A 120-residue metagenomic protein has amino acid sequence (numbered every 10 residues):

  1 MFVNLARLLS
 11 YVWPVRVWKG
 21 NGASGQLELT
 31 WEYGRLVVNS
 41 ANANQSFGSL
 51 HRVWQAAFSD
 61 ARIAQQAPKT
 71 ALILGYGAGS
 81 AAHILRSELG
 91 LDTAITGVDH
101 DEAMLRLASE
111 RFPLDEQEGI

Functional and structural regions predicted by a protein language model:
M1-V37: N-terminal auxiliary segments of SAM/dcSAM-dependent transferases
N4-S10, A41, D92, D115: A generic short-segment signal for beta-strand/edge and adjacent turn/coil regions
W31-Y33, S49, E118: Solvent-exposed, flexible loop/coil residues
G34, A43, E102: Residues that form or immediately flank small-molecule/cofactor binding pockets and catalytic motifs
N42-A57: Conserved SAM-binding loop and adjacent beta-strand
Q55, S59-I120: The AdoMet/dcAdoMet-binding core of the Class I SAM-like
